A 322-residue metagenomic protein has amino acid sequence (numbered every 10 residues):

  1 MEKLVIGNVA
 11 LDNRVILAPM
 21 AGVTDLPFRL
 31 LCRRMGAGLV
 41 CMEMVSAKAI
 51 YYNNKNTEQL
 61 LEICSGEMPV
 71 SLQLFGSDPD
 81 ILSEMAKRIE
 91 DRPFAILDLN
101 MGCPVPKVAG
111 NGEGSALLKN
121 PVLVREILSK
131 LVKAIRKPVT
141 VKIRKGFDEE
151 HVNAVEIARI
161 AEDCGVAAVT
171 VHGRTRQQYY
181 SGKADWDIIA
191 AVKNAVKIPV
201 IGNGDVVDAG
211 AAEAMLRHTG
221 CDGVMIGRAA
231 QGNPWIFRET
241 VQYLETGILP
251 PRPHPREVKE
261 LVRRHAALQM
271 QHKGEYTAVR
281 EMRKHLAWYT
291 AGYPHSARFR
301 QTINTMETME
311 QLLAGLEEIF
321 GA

Functional and structural regions predicted by a protein language model:
M1-K3, L11, V15, A21 (+6 more regions): Alpha/beta catalytic cores of nucleotide-metabolism and tRNA/nucleoside-modifying enzymes
E2-I16, I50-P69, C103, K107-N111 (+2 more regions): N-terminal small/glycine-rich loop or linker at the start of catalytic domains across soluble metabolic enzymes
E2-V5, M20-A95: Glycine-rich, positively charged N-terminal anion/phosphate-binding segment
V15-P19, V40-M42, V70-L74, L97 (+4 more regions): Hydrophobic faces of well-ordered beta-strands that scaffold small-molecule active sites in alpha/beta enzyme cores
M20, V45-A47, F75-S77, G102-P104 (+4 more regions): Active-site beta-loop-alpha junctions enriched in small/polar residues
S83-L97, M101-E113, V122-I198: Alpha/beta enzyme core
L118: Aromatic- and acidic-residue-enriched carbohydrate-binding clefts of CAZyme catalytic domains
